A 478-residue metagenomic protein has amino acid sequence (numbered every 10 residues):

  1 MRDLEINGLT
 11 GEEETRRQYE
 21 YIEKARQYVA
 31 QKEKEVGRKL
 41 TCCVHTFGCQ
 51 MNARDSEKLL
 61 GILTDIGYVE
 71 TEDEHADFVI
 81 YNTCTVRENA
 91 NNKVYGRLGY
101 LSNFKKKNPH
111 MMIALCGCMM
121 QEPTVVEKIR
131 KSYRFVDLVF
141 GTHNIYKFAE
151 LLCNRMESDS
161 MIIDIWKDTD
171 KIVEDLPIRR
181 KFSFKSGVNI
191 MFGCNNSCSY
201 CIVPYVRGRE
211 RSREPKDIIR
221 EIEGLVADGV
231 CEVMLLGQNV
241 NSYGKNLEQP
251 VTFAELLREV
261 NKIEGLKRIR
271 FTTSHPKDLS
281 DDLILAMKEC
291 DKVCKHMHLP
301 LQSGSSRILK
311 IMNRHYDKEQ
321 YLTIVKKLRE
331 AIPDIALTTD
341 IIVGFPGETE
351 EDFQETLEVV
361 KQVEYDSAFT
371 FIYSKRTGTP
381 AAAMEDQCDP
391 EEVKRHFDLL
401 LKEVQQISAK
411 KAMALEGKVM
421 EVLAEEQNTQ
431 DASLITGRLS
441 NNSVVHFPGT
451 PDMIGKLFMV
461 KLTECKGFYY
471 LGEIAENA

Functional and structural regions predicted by a protein language model:
M1-Y243, D282, M297, E319-E330 (+4 more regions): Proteins enriched for Cys/Gly/acidic motifs involved in redox and nucleic-acid/cofactor modification
R2, A383-A478: Terminal RNA-binding accessory module
C49, G244-G265, M312-H315, Y373-Q406: Radical SAM enzyme [4Fe-4S]-AdoMet core and its adjacent flexible, acidic and glycine-rich loops/tails across
L63, I129-R130, V260, M287 (+2 more regions): Hydrophobic C-terminal alpha-helix "anchor/cap" residues
H110-L115, T124, A227-E350: Conserved SAM/AdoMet-binding glycine-rich loop
K181-F184, C194-N196, V293, S303 (+5 more regions): Short flexible coil/turn linkers enriched for glycine and charged/polar residues that connect secondary-structure
I218, L235, F271, L299 (+6 more regions): Conserved, mostly hydrophobic/aromatic
E348, E364-Y365: Contiguous mid-protein beta-loop-alpha structural module that forms a pocket-lining wall or clamp of enzyme active
